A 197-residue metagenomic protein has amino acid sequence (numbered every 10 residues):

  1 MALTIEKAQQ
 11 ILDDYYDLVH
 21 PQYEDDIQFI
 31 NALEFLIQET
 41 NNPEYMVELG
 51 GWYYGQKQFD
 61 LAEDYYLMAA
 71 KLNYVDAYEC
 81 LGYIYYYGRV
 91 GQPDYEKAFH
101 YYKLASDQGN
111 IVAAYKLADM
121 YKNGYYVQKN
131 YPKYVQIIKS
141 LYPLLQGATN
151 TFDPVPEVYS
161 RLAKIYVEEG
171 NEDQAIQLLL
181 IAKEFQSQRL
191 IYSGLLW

Functional and structural regions predicted by a protein language model:
I5-Y16, P43-E48, E79, Y115 (+1 more regions): Alpha-helical tetratricopeptide repeat
Y15-H20, G55-K57, Y87-Q92, A118-Q128 (+2 more regions): Short coil/turn linking the two alpha-helices of tandem helical-hairpin repeats
T40-P43, L72-Y74, Y87-R89, Q108-N110 (+3 more regions): Short helix-capping/linker turns of helical repeat alpha-solenoids
E48-G55, C80-Y87, K116-N123, Y159 (+2 more regions): Hydrophobic face of amphipathic alpha-helices that form TPR/SEL1-like repeat modules and related alpha-solenoid
P132-L144, D173-S187: TPR/TPR-like (Sel1-like) alpha-helical repeat modules
